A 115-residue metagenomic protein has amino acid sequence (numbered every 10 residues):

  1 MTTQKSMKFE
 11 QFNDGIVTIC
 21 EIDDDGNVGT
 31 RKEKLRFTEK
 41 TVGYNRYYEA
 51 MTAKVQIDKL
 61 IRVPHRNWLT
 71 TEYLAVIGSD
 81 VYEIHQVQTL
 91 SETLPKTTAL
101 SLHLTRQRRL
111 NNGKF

Functional and structural regions predicted by a protein language model:
M1-G26: Active-site-proximal polar cores
D24-F115: Short, conserved turn/kink motifs that form compact alpha/beta structural patches or helix kinks used as
